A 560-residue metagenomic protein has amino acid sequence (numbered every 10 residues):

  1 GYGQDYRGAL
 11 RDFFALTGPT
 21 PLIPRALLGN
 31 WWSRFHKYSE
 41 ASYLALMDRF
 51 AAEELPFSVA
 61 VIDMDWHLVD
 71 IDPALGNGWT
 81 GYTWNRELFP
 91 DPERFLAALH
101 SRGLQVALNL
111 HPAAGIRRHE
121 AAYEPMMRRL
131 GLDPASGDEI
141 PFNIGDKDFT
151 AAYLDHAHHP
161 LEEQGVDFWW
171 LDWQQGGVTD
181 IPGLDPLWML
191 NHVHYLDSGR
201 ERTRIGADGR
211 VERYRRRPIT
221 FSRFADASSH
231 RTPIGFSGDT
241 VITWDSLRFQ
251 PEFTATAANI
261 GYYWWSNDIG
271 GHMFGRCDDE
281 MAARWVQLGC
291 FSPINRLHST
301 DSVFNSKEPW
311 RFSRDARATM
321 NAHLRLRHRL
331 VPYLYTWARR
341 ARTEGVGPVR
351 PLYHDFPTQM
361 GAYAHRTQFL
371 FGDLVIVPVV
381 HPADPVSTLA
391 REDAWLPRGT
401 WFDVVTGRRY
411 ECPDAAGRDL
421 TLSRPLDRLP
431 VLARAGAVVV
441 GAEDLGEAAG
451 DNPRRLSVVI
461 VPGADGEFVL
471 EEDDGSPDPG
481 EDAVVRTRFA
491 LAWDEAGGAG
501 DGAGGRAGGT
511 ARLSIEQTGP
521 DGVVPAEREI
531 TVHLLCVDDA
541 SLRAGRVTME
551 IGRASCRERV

Functional and structural regions predicted by a protein language model:
G1-R428, G475-S476: Catalytic-domain carbohydrate-binding cleft regions of carbohydrate-active enzymes
L374, T400, T510-R512, V560: Structural motif
F402, R409-E411, S541-G545, S555: Surface-exposed loop/edge segments in extracytoplasmic proteins
R428-G552: Accessory, solvent-exposed terminal regions and/or long lumenal/extracellular loops of proteins
E550-V560: Residue-level detector of conserved catalytic or cofactor/ligand-binding positions in enzyme active sites
